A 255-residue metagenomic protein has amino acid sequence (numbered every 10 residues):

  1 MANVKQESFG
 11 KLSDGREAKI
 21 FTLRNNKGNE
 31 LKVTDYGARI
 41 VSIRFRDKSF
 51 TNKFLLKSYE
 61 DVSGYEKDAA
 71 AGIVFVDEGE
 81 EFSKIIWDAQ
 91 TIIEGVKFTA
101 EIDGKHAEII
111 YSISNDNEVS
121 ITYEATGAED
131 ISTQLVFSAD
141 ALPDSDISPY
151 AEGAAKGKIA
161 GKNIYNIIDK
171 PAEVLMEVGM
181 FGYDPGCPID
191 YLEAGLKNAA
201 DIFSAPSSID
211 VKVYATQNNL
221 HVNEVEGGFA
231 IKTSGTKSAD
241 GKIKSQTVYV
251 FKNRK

Functional and structural regions predicted by a protein language model:
M1-K255: Surface-exposed acidic/polar loop and edge beta-strand patches at domain peripheries
